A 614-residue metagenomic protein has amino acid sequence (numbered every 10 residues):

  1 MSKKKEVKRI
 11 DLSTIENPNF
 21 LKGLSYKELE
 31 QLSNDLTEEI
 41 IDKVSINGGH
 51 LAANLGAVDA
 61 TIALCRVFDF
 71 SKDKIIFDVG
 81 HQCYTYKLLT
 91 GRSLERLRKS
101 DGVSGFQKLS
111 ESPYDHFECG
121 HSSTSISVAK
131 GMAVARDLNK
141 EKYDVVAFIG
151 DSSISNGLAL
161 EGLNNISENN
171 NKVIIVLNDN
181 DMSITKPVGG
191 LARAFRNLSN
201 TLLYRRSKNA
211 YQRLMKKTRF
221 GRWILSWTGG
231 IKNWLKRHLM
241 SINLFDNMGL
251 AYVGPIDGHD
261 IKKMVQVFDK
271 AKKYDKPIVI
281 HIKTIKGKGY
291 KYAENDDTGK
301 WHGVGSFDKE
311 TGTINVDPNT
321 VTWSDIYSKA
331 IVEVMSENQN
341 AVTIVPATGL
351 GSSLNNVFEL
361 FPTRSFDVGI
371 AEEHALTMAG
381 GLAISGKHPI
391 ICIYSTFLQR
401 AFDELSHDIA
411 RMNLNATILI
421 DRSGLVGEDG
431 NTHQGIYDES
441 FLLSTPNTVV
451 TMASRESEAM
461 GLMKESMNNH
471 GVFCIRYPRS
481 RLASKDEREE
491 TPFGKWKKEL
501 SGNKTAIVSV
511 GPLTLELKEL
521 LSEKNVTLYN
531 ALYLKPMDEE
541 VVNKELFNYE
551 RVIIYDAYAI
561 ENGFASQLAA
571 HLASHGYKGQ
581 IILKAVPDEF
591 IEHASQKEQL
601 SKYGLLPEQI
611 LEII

Functional and structural regions predicted by a protein language model:
S2-T90, L244-L250, P255-V265, I278-H281: N-terminal amphipathic, basic-rich helices that act as targeting or association modules
K3-I10, D181-Y327: Long, well-ordered, tryptophan-enriched scaffold segments
H50-N169, A341, P346, L354-N355: Cofactor-binding active-site loop characterized by glycine-rich and histidine/acidic residues
K74, I285-K286, Y290-Q399, E404-L414 (+1 more regions): Non-catalytic terminal/interface segments that mediate subunit docking, oligomerization, and allosteric communication
I224-Y292, N415-I420, E439-R488, R551 (+1 more regions): Structural signature of the thiamine diphosphate
Q266-F268, H302, T322-E337, S353-E359 (+3 more regions): Glycine-/acidic-rich phosphate or pyrophosphate-binding loops and their flanking alpha/beta elements
S306-D317, G427-D429, V449, A565-I614: Peripheral docking tails and interdomain loops at the edges of cofactor- or intermediate-handling domains
D367, E519-L546: Generic long, charged, amphipathic alpha-helical segments
